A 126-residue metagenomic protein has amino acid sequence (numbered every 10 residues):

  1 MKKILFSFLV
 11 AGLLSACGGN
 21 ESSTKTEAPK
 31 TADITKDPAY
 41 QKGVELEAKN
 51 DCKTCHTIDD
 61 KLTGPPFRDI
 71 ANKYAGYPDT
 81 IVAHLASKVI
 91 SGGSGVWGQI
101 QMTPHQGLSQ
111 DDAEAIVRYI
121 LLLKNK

Functional and structural regions predicted by a protein language model:
M1-I4: Positively charged n-region of N-terminal signal peptides that target proteins for export
C17-E21: Bacterial signal peptide processing site
T24-E47: Electrostatic cytochrome c docking/interface patches
A48, N72-A75, D79, I90-S94 (+1 more regions): Sec-exported extracytoplasmic/periplasmic mature domains
K49-D59, I116, I120: The canonical Cys-X-X-Cys-His
T57-K88: Gly/Gly-Pro-rich "capping" loops immediately C-terminal to redox-active cysteine motifs in periplasmic/lumenal
P65-A71, I90-V117: Axial heme c-ligation environment in periplasmic c-type cytochrome domains
